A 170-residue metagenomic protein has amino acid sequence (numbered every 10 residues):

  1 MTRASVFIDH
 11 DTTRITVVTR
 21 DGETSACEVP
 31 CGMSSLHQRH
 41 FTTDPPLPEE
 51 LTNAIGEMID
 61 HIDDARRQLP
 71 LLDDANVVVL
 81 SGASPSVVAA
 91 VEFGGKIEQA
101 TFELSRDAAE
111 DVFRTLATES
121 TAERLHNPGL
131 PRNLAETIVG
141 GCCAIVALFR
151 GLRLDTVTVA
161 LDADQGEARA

Functional and structural regions predicted by a protein language model:
M1-S5, V17-T19, S25-A170: Helical "lid/coupling" subdomains associated with nucleotide-phosphate turnover
F7-D9: Conserved catalytic-loop position in the HRD/HxD motif
D11-R14: Active-site-adjacent helix-turn-beta-strand microarchitecture at beta-sheet edges that either contains or buttresses
